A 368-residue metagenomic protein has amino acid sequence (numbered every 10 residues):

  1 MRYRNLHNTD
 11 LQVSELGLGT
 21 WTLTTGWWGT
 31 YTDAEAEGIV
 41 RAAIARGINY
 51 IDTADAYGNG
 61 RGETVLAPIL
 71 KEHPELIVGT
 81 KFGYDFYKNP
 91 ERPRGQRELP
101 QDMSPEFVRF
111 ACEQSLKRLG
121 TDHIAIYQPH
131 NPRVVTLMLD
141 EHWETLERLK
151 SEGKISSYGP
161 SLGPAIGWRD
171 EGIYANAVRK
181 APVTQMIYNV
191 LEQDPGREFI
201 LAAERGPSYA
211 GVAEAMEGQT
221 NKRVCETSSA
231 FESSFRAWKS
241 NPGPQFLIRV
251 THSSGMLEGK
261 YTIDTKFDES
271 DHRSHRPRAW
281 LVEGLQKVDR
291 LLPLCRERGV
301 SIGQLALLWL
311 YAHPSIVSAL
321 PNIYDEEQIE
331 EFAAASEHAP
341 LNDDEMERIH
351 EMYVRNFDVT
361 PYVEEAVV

Functional and structural regions predicted by a protein language model:
M1-I77, A210, G218, C225: N-terminal binding-site loop/beta-alpha segment at the start of enzyme catalytic domains that lines or forms
L6, L18, A36, I51 (+11 more regions): Conserved, mostly hydrophobic/aromatic
H7-D10, A67-I77, L116-G120, K150 (+2 more regions): Acidic (Asp/Glu)-rich catalytic clusters
T22-A34, R94-R109, N131-T136: Active-site mouth loops of central-metabolism enzymes
T30-A43, Q101-L119, A165-A175: Short, acidic/polar
L76-Y87: A short, structured active-site edge motif that brings together acidic residues
L116-M138: Active-site groove signature of glycoside hydrolases
N131-M352, N356, Y362: Beta/alpha (TIM)-barrel catalytic core signal, keyed to glycine-rich beta->alpha loops juxtaposed to Asp/Glu that bind
